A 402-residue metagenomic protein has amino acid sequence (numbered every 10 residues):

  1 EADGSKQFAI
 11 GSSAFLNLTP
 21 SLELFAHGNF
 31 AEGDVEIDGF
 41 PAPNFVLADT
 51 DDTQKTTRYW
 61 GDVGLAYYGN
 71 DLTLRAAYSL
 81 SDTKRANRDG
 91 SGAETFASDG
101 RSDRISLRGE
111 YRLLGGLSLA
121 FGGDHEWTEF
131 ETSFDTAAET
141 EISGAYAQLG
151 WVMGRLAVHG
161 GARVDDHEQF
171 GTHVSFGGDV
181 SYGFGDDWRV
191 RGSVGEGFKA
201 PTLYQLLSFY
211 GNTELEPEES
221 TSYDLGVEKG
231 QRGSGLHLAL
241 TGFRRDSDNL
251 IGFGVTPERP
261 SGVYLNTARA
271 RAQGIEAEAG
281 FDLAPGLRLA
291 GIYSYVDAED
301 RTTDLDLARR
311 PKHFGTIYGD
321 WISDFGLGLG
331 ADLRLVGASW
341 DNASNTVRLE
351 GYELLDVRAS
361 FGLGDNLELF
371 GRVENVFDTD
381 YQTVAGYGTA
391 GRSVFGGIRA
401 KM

Functional and structural regions predicted by a protein language model:
E1-Q7, S21-R104: Flexible loop and strand-edge segments within Gram-negative outer membrane beta-barrel domains
F8-S12, T57-V63, D103-L107, S143-A147 (+11 more regions): Hydrophobic, lipid-facing positions within transmembrane beta-strands of outer-membrane proteins
N17, G192, L289, A308-M402: Conserved C-terminal beta-signal and adjacent last beta-strands/turns of outer-membrane beta-barrel proteins
S21-A26, D71-A76, G116-L119, R155-G160 (+6 more regions): Repeated loop/turn-to-beta-strand initiation elements of outer-membrane beta-barrel proteins
F30-D34, G69-D71, L80-K84, H125-E131 (+12 more regions): Transmembrane beta-strands of outer-membrane beta-barrel pores
P43-G64, Y68, S98, E168-Q169 (+6 more regions): Outer-membrane beta-barrel signature, preferentially recognizing the C-terminal barrel domain of Gram-negative
G115, A120, V152-V158, R244-D246 (+3 more regions): Gram-negative outer-membrane beta-barrel transporters
G116-R189, A200-P201: Signature of Gram-negative outer-membrane beta-barrel scaffolds
